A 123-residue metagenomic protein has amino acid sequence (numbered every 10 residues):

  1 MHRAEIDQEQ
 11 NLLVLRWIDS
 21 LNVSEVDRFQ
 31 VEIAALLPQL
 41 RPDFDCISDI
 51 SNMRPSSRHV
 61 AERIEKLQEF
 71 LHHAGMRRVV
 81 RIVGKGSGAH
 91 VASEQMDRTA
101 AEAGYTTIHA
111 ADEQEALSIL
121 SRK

Functional and structural regions predicted by a protein language model:
M1-K123: Amphipathic, Lys/Arg-enriched alpha-helical "gate/interface" segment within cytosolic domains that mediates
